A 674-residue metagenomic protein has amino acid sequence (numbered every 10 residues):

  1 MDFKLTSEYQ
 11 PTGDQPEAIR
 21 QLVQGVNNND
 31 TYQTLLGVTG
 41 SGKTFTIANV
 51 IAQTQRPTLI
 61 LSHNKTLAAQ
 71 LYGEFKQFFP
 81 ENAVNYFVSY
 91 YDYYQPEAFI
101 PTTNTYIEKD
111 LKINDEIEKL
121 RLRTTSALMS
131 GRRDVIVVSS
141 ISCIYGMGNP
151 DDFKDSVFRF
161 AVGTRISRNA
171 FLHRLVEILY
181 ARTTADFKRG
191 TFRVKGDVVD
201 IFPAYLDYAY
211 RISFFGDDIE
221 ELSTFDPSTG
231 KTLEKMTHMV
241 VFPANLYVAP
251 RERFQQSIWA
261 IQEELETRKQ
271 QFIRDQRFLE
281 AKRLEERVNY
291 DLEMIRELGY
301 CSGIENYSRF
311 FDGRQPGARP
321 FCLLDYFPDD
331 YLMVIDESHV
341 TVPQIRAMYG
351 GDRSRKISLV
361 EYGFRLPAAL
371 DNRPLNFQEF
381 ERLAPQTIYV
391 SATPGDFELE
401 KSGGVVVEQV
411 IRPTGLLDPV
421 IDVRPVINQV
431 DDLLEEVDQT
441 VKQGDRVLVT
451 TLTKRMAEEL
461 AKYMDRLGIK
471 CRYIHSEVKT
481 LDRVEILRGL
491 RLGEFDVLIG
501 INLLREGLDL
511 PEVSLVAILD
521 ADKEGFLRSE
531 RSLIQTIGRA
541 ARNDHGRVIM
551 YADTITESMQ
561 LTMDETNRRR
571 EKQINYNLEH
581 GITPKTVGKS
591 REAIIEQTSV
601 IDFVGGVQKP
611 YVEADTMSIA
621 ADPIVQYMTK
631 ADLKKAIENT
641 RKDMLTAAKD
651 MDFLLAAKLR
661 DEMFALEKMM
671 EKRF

Functional and structural regions predicted by a protein language model:
M1-E592, E596-S599, F603, M644: ASCE RecA-like P-loop NTPase motor cores that couple ATP hydrolysis to mechanical translocation on nucleic acids
M1-K4, Q439, N575, E579-K658 (+1 more regions): Acidic, low-complexity intrinsically disordered tails
